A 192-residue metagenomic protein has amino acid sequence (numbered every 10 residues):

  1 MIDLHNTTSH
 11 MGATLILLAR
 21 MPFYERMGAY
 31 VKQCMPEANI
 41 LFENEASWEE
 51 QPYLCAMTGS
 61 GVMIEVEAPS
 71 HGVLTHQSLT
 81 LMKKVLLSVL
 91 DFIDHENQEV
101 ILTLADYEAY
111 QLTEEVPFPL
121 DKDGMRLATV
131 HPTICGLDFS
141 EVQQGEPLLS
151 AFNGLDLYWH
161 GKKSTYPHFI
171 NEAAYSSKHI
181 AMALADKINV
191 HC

Functional and structural regions predicted by a protein language model:
M1-C192: Structured catalytic-domain cores with a bias toward divalent-metal coordination
